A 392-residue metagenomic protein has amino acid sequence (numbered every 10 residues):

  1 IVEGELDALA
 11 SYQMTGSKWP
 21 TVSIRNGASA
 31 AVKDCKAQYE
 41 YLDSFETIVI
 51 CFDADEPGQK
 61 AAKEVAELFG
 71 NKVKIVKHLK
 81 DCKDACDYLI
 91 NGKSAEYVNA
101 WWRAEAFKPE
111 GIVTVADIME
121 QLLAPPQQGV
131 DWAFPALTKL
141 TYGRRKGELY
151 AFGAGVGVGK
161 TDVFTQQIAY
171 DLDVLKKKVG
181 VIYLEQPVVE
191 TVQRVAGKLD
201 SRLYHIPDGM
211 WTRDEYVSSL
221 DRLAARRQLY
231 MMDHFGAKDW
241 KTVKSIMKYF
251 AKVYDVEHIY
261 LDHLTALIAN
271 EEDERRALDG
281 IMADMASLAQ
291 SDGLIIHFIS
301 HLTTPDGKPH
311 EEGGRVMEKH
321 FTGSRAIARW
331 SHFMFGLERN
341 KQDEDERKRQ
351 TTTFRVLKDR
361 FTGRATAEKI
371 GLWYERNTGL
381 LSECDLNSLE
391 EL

Functional and structural regions predicted by a protein language model:
E5-M119: TOPRIM fold recognition
E40-Y41, A66-L68, D214-Q228, A326-A328: Short, conserved catalytic or adaptor-binding loops enriched in Gly and charged residues
D55-P57, K80-C82, E185-V189, F235-K238 (+5 more regions): Conserved nucleotide-binding/hydrolysis micro-motifs of P-loop NTPases
K108-R202: The Walker A/P-loop phosphate-binding site
K139, V174-D255, K369-I370: Cytosolic-facing regulatory segments adjacent to core modules
G157, K241-I259, Q290-D292, P305-L392: C-terminal regions of RecA-like/P-loop NTPase motor modules
Y230-S291: Phosphate-binding/switch loop-helix module in NTP-utilizing enzymes
Y260-L261, L294-H301: Structural recognition of the conserved hydrophobic beta-strand(s) that form the central parallel beta-sheet of P-loop
